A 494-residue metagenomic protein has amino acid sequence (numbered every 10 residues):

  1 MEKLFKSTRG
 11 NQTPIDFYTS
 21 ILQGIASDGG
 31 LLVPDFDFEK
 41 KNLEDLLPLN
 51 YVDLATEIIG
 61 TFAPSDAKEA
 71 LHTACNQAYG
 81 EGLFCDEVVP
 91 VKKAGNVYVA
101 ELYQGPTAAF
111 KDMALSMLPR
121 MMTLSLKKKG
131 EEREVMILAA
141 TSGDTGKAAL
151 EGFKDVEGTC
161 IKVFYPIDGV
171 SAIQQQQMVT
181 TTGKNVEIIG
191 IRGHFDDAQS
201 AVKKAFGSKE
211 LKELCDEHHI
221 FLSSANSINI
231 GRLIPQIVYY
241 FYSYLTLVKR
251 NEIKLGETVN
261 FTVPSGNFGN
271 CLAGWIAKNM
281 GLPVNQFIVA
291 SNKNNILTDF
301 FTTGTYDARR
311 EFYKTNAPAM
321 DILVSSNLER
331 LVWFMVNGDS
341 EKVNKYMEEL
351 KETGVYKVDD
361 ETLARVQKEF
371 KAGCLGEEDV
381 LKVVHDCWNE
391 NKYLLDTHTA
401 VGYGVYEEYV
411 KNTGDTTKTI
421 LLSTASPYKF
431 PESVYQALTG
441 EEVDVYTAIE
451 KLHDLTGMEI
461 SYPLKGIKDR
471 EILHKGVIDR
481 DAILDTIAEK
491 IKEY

Functional and structural regions predicted by a protein language model:
M1-Y494: PLP-dependent amino-acid enzyme catalytic core
